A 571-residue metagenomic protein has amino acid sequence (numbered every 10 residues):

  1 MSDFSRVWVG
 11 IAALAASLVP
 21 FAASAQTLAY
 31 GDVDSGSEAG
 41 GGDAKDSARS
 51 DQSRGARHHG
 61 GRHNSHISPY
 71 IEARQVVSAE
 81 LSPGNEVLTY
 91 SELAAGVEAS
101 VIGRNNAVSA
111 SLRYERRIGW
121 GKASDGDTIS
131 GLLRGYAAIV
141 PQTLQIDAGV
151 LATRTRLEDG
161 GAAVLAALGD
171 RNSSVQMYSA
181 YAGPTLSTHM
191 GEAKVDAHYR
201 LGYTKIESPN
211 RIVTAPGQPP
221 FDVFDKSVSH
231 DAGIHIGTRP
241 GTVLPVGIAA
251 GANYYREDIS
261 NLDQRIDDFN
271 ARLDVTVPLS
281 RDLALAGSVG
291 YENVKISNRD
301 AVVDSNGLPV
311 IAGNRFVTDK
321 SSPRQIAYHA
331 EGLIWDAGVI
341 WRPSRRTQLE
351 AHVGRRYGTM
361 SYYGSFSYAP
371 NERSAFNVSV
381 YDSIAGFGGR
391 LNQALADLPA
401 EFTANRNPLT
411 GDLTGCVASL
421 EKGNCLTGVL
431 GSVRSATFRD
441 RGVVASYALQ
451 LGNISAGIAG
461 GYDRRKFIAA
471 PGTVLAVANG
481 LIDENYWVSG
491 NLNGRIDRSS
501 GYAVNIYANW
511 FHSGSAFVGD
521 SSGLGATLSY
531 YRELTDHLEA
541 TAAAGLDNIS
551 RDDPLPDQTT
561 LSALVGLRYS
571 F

Functional and structural regions predicted by a protein language model:
M1-S2, A25: Initiator methionine at the very start of the polypeptide chain
S2-I11: Bacterial N-terminal signal peptides that target proteins for export
I11-A13, A25: Hydrophobic secondary-structure block in the mid-to-C-terminal portion of proteins
P20-A22: N-terminal signal peptide c-region/cleavage motif recognized by signal peptidases
A25-F571: Gram-negative and organellar
